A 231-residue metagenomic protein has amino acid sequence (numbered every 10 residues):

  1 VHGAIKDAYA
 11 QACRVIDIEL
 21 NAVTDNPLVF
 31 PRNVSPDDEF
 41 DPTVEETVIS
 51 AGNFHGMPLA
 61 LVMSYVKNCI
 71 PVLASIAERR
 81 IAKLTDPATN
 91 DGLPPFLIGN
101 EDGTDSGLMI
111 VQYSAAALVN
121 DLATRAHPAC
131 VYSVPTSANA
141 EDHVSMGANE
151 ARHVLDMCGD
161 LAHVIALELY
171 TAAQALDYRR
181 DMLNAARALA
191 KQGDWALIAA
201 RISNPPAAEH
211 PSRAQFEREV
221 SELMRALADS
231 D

Functional and structural regions predicted by a protein language model:
V1-D231: C-terminal auxiliary extensions adjacent to catalytic cores
